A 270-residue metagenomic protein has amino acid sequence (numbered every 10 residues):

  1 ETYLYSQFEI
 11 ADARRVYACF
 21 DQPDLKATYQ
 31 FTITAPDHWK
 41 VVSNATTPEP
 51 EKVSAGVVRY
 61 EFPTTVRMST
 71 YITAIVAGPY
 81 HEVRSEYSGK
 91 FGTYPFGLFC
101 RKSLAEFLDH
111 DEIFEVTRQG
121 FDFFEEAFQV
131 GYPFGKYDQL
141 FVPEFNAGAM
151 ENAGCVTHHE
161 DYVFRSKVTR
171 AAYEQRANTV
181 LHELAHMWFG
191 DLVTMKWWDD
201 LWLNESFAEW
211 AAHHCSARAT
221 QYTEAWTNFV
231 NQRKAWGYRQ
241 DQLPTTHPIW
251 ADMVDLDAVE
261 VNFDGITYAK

Functional and structural regions predicted by a protein language model:
E1-K136, F263-G265: Acidic/His-enriched low-complexity segments
F62, T93, G97-K270: Hydrophobic alpha-helical and helix-loop surface patches within well-folded domains that function as non-catalytic
